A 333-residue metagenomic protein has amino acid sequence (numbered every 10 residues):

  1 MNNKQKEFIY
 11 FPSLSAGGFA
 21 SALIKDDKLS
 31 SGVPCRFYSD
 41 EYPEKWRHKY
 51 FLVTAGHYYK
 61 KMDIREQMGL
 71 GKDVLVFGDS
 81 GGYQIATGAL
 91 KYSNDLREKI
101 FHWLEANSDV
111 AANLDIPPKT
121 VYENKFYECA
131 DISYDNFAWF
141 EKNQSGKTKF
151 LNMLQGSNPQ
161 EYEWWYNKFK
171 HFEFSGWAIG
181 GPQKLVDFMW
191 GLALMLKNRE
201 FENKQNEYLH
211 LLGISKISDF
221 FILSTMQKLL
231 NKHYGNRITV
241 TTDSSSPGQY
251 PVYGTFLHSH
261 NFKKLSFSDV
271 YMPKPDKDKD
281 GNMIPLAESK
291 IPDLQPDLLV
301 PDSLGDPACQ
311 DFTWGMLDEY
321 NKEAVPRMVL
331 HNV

Functional and structural regions predicted by a protein language model:
M1-F140: Non-catalytic, usually N-terminal nucleic-acid engagement modules in DNA/RNA processing proteins
M1-P34, Y38-Y42, P118-Y122, K279-V333: C-terminal extensions of enzymes
N2, S145-D306: Glycine-rich phosphate/ribose-binding loops and adjacent secondary-structure elements that form binding surfaces
W46, W103, W139, W164-W165 (+3 more regions): A residue-identity detector for tryptophan
H102, D135, T225, G315 (+1 more regions): Charged/polar, solvent-exposed surface patches and flexible loops
S133-N136, N152, N332: Asparagine-centered polar/low-complexity signal
N143, F172, N198-R199, E319 (+2 more regions): Surface-exposed polar/charged interaction patches
